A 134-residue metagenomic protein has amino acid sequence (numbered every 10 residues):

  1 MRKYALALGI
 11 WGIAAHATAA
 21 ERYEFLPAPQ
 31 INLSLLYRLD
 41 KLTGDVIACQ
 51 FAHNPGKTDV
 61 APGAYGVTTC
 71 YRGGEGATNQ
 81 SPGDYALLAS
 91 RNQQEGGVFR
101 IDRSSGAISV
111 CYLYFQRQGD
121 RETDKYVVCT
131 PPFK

Functional and structural regions predicted by a protein language model:
M1-Y4: Positively charged n-region of N-terminal signal peptides that target proteins for export
A14-H16: N-terminal signal peptide c-region/cleavage motif recognized by signal peptidases
A19-Q30, A77-N92, P132-K134: Beta-propeller blade-edge signature
E21-P62: N-terminal secretory signal peptides
S34-K41, E95-R103: Short beta-strand motif characteristic of blades in beta-propeller domains
A52-P82, D124-K134: A low-complexity, Ser/Thr/Gly/Pro-enriched, surface-exposed linker/loop concept that marks segments flanking
H53-N54, F115-R117: Short loop/turn segments immediately following beta-strands, especially the blade-tip and inter-blade linker loops
G106: Residue(s) in the substrate-gating loop at a strand-loop-helix junction that position the organic substrate next
